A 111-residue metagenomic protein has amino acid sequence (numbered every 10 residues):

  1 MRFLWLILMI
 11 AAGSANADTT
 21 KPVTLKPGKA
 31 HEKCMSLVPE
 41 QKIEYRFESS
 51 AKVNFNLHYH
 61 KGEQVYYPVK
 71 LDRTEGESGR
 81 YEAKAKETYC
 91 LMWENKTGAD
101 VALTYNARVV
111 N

Functional and structural regions predicted by a protein language model:
M1-R2, C90: Intrinsically disordered regions, especially transient/low-confidence alpha-helical propensity segments and coil-helix
F3-G13: Sec-dependent N-terminal signal peptides
N16-N111: Acidic, Ser/Thr/Pro
